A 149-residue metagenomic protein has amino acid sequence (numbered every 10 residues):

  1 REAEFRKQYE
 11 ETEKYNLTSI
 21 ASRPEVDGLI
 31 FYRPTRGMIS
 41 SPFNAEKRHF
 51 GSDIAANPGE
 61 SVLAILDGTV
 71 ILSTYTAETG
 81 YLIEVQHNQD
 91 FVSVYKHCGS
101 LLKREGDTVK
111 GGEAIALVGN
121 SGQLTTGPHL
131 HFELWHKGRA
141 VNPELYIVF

Functional and structural regions predicted by a protein language model:
R1-P42: Polar/charged, compositionally biased leader and regulatory segments
L29-F149: Catalytic cores of peptidoglycan-degrading enzymes
